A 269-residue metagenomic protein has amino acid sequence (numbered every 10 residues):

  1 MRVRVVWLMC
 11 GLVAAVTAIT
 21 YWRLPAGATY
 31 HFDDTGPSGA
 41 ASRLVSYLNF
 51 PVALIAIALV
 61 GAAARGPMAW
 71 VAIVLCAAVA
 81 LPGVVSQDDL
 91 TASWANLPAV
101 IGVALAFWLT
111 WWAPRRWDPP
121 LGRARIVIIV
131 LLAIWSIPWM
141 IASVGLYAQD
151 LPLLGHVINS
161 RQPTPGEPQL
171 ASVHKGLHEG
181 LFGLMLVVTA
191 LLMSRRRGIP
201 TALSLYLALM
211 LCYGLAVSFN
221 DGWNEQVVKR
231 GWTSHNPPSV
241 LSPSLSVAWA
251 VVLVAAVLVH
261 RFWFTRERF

Functional and structural regions predicted by a protein language model:
M1-V45: N-terminal signal-anchor module of multipass membrane proteins
R2-G11, V60-C76, P120-I129, G198-L207: Membrane-interfacial loop-to-transmembrane alpha-helix junctions, especially the N-terminal start
C10-A15, S46-G61, N96-R116, E179-L191 (+1 more regions): Hydrophobic cores of alpha-helical transmembrane segments in multi-pass inner/ER membrane proteins, independent
A15-I19, H178-F269: C-terminal transmembrane-bundle signature of multipass membrane proteins, characterized by strong activation on
T17-W22, V74-L90, L105-W112, A133-I141 (+1 more regions): Hydrophobic alpha-helical transmembrane segments and adjacent interfacial helices in integral membrane proteins
Y21-F32, A142-V157, S218-K229: Membrane-helix interface motif
A28-A41, I158-V173, T233-P237: Juxtamembrane membrane-water interface segments that cap and precede transmembrane helices
A99-Y206: Generic multipass alpha-helical transmembrane bundles of integral membrane proteins
